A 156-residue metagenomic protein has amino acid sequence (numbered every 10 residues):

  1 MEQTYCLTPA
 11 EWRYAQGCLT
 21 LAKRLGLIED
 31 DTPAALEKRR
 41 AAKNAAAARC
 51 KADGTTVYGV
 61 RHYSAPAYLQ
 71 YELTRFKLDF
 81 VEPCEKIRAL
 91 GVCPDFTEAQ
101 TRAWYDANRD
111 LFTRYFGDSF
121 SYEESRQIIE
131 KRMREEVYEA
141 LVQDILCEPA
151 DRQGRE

Functional and structural regions predicted by a protein language model:
M1-E156: Peptidyl-prolyl cis-trans isomerase
